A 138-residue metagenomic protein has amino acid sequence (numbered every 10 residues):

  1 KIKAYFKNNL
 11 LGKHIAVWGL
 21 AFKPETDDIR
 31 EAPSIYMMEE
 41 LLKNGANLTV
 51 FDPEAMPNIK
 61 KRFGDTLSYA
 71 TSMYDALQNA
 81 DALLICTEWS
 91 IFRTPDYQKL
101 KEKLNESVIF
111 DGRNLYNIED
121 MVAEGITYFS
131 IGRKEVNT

Functional and structural regions predicted by a protein language model:
K1-T138: Structural/interface elements that position substrates and couple domains in central-metabolism enzymes
